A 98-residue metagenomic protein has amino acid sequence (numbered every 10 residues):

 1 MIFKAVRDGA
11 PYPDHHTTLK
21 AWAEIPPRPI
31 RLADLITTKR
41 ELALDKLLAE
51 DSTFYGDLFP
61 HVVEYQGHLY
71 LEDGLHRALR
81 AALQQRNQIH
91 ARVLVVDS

Functional and structural regions predicted by a protein language model:
M1-W22: N-terminal leader/domain-start detector
T17-Y70, A82: Short alpha-helix boundary/capping and kink motifs at helix termini
D57, I89-H90: A local structural micro-motif
L75-I89: Short active-site loop/helix that positions an aromatic residue
V96-S98: Amphipathic, charge-rich alpha-helical segments that serve as recognition/docking helices
